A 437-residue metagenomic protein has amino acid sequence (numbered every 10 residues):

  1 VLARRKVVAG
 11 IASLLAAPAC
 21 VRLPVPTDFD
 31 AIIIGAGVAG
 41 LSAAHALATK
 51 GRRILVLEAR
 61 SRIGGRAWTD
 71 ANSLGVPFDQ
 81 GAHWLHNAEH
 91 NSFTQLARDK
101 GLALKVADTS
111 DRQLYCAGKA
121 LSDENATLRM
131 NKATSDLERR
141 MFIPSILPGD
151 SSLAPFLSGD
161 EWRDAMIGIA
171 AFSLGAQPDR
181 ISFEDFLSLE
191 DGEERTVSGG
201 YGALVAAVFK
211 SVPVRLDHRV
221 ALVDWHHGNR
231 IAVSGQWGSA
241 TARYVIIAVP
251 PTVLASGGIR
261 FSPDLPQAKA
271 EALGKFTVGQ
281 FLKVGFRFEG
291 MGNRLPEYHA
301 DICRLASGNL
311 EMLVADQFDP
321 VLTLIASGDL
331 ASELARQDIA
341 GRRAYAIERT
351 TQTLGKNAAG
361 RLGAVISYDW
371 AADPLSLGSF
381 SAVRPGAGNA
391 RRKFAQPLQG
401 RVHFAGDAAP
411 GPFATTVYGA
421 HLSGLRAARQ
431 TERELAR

Functional and structural regions predicted by a protein language model:
V1-L2: Secretory targeting signals
V8-A17, V21-R437: FAD-dinucleotide binding site
